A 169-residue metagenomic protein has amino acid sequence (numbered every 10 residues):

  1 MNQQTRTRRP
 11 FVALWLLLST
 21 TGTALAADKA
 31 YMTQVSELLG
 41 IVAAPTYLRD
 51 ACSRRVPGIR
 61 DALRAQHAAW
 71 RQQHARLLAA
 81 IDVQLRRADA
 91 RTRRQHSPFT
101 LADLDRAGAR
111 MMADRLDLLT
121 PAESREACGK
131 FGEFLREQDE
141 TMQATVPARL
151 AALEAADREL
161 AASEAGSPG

Functional and structural regions predicted by a protein language model:
N2-V12: Bacterial N-terminal signal peptides that target proteins for export
P10-T21: Bacterial N-terminal signal peptides
T20, T46, P121-A122: Processing junctions and N-termini across compartments
G22-T33, A107-D114: Short amphipathic alpha-helical segments and their helix-coil junctions
L25-A65: Immediate post-signal-peptide N-terminus of mature secreted/exported proteins
L63, H67-G169: Compact alpha-helical subdomains of small soluble proteins
